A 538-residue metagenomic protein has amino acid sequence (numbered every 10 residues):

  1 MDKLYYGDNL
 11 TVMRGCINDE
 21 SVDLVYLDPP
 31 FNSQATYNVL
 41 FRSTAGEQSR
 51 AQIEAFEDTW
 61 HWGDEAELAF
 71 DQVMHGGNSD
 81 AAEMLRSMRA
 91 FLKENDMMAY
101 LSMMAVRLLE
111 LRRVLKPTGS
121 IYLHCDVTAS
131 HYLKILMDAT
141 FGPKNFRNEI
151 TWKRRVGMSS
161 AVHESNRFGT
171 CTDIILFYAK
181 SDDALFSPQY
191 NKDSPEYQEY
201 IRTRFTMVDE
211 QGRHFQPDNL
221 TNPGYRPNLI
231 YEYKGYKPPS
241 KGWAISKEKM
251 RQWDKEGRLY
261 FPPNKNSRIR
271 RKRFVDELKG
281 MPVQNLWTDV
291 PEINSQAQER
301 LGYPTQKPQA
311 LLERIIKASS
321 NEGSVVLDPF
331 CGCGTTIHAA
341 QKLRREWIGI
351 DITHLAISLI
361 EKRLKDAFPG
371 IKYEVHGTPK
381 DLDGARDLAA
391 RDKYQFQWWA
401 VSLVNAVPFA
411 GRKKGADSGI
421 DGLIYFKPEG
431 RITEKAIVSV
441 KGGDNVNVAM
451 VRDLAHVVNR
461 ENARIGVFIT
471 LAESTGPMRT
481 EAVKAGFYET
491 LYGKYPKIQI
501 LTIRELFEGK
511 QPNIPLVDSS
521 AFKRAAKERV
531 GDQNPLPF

Functional and structural regions predicted by a protein language model:
M1-I350, L355-I357: Core catalytic lobe of class I
I348-F538: Mixed-charge (Asp/Glu-Lys/Arg
